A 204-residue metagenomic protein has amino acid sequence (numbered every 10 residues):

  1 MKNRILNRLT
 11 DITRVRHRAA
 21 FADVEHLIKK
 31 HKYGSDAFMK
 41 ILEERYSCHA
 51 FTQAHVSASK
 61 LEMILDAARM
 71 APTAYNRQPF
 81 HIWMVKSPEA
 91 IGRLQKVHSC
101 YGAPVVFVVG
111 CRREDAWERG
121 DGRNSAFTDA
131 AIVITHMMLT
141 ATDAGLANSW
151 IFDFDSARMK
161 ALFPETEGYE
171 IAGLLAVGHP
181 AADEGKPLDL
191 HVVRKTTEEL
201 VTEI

Functional and structural regions predicted by a protein language model:
K2-F21, E25-K30, Y46-Q53, G173-I204: C-terminal helix-cap and adjacent tail motif
I41, V106-V108, L174-A176: Conserved hydrophobic/aromatic beta-strand scaffold that supports enzyme active sites
R45, G145: Conserved G/P- and acidic residue-centered "switch" motifs that form tight phosphate/ATP-binding loops in soluble
K60-A131: Glycine/small-residue-rich phosphate/adenosyl-binding loop
L139-D143: Short hydrophobic alpha-helices that are characteristic scaffold elements of the AMP-binding
L146-R158: GST superfamily/GST-like fold recognition
K160-A172: Short, electropositive alpha-helical surface patch
